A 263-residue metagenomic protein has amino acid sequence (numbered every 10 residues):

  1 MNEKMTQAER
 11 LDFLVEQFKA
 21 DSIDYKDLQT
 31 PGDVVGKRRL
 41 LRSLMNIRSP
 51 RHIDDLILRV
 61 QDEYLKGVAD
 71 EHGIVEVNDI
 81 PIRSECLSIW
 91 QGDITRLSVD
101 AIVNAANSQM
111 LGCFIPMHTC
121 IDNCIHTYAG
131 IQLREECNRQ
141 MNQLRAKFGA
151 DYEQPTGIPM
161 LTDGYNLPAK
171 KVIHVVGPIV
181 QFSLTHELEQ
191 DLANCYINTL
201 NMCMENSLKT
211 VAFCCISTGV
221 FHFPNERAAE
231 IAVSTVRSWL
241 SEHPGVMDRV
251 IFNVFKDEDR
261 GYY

Functional and structural regions predicted by a protein language model:
M1-Y263: Macrodomain-like recognition of ADP-ribose-binding/processing modules
